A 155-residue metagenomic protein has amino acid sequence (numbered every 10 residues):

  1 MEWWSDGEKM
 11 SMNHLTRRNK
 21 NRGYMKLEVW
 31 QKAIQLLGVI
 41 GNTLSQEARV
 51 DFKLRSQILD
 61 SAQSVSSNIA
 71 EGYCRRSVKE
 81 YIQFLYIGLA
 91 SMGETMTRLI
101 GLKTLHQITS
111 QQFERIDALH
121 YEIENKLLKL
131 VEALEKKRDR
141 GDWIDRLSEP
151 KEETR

Functional and structural regions predicted by a protein language model:
M1-R155: Amphipathic alpha-helical assembly/interaction segments
